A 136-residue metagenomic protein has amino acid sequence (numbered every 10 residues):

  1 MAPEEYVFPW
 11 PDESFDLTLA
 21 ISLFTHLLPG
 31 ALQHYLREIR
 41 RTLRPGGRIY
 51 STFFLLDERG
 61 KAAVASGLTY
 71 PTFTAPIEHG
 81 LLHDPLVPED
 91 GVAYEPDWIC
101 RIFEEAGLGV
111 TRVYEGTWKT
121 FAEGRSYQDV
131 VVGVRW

Functional and structural regions predicted by a protein language model:
M1-P9, P29, Q33-H34, R48-W136: Class I (Rossmann-like) S-adenosyl-L-methionine-dependent methyltransferase catalytic domain, capturing the SAM-binding
F15-D16: Local beta-strand N-terminus motif with an aromatic residue
L19: A conserved beta-strand element that flanks and buttresses the S-adenosyl-L-methionine
L23: Conserved sequence/active-site signature of Rossmann-fold short-chain dehydrogenase/reductase
Q33-P45: A short glycine-rich, Lys/Arg-flanked "PGG" loop and its adjoining helix->strand segment in the class I
